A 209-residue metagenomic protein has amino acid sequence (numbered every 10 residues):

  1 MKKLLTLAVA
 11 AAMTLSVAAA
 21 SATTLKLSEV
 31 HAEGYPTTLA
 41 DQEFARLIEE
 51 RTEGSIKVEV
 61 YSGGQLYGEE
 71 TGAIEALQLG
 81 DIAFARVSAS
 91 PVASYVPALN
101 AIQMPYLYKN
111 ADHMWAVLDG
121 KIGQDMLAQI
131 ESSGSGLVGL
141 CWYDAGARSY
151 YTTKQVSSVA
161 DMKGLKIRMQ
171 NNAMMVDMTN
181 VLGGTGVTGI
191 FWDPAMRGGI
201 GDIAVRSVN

Functional and structural regions predicted by a protein language model:
M1-A8: Bacterial N-terminal signal peptides that target proteins for export
L15-A22: Sec/Tat signal peptide C-region and signal peptidase I cleavage site
T24, S55-E59, K166: Residues at or immediately flanking beta-strands
K26-E43, G63-G68: Extracytoplasmic "Venus flytrap"
G34-E59, M174-D177: Short, polar/charged alpha-helical segment
R46-E49, E75-Q78, A83-F84, S88-A195: Contiguous mixed-secondary-structure segments that line small-molecule binding/active-site clefts of soluble domains
S55-E69, E75: Early extracytoplasmic/lumenal segment of secretory-pathway proteins
V208-N209: Periplasmic-binding protein-like
